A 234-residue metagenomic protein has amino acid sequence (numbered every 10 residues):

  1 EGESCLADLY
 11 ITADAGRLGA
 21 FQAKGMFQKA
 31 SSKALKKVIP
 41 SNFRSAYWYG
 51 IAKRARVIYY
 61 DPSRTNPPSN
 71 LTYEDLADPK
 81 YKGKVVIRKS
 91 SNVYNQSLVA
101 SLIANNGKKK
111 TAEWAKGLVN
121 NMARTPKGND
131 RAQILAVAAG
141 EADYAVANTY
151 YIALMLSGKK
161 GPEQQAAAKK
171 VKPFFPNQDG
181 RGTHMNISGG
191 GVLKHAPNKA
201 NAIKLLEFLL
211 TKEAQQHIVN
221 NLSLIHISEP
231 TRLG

Functional and structural regions predicted by a protein language model:
E1-G19: Early extracytoplasmic/lumenal segment of secretory-pathway proteins
C5-Y10, Q28-I58, E74, K84-I87: A structural signal for short loop-to-beta-strand junctions that line the ligand-binding cleft of periplasmic/secreted
R44-S45, Y60-P62, P68, K82-N106 (+2 more regions): Short beta-strand->loop
V57-R64, M185-N198, H217: A bilobed periplasmic-binding-protein/Venus flytrap-type ligand-binding module shared by bacterial periplasmic
R64-L71, I103-A112, A196-A202: Short helix-loop capping/hinge motifs at secondary-structure junctions, enriched in acidic/polar residues
G83-S91, F208-L224: Periplasmic-binding protein-like
S90, S101-P176: Ligand-binding pocket segment of bilobal, Venus flytrap-like solute-binding proteins
I225-G234: Single conserved hydrophobic/aromatic residue that forms the stacking wall/gate of nucleotide- or nucleobase-binding
